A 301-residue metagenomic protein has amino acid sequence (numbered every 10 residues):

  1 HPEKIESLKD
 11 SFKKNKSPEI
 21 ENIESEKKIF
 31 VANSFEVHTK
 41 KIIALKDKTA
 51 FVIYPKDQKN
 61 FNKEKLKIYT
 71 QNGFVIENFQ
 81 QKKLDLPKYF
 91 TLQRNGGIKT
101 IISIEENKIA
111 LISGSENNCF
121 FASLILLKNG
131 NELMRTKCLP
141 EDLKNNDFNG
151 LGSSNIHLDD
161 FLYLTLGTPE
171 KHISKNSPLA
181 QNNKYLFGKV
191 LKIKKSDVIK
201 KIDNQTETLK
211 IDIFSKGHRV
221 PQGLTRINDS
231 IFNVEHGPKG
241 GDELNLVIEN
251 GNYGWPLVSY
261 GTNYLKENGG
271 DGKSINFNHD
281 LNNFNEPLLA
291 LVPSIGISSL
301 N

Functional and structural regions predicted by a protein language model:
P2-E170, G223-G237, P293-N301: Acidic, Gly/Ser/Thr-rich repeat motifs that build Ca2+-stabilized beta-propeller blades
P2-E26, F30-A32, D57-Y69, G96-I98 (+1 more regions): Beta-propeller domain segments
